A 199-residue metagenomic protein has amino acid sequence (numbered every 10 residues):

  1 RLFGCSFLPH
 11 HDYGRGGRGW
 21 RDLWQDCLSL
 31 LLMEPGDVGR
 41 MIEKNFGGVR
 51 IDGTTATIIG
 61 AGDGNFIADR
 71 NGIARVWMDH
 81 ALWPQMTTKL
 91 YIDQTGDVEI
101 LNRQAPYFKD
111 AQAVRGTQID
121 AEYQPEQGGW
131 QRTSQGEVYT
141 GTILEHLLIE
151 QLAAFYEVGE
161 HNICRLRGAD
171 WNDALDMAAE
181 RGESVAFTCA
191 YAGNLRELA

Functional and structural regions predicted by a protein language model:
R1-L8, D12-R21, C27-L32, V38 (+1 more regions): Structured secondary-structure scaffolds
R1-R15, Q118-E126, W130, A199: Acidic/polar, glycine-enriched structural segments that form the non-catalytic walls/loops of the carbohydrate-binding
L2-P9, T57-R75, L166-E183: Acidic/His metal-coordination segments adjacent to aromatic residues that form catalytic metal sites in metalloenzymes
G16-G19, W77, E180, S184-F187: Aromatic-acidic/polar surface patches that form glycan- and anion
L23-W24, L195: Residue-level signal for cytosolic alpha-helical hairpin/rod architecture
L30-E34, V38, I42-E160, V185-A192: Aromatic-rich carbohydrate-recognition surfaces in CAZymes
Y156-D170: C-terminal ends of transmembrane alpha-helices and the immediately adjacent extracellular/lumenal or cytosolic loop
R167-W171, A190-A199: Conserved, charged catalytic cores of large soluble enzymes
